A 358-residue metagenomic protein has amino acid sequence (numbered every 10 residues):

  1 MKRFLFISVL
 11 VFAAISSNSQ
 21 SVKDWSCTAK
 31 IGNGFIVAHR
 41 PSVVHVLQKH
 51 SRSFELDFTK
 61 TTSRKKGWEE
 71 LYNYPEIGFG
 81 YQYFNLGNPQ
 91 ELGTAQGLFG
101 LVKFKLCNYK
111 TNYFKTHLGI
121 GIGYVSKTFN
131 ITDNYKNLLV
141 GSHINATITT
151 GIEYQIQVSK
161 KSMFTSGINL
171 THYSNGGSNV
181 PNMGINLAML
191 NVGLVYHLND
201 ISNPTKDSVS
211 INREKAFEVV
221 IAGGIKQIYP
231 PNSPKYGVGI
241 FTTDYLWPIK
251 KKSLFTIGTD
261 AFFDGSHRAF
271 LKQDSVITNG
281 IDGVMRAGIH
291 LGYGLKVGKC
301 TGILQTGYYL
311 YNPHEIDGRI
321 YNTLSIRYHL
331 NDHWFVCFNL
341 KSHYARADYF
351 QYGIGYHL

Functional and structural regions predicted by a protein language model:
M1-T28, N112-F114, S162, A188 (+2 more regions): Bacterial Sec-dependent N-terminal signal peptides
W25, K30-V44, K65-L71, E91-L92 (+5 more regions): Outer-membrane beta-barrel translocator/channel fold
C27-I31, I77-F79, T116-I120, T150-I152 (+9 more regions): Membrane-embedded beta-strand positions of outer-membrane beta-barrel proteins
I31-V37, K60-T62, Y83-G87, I120-T128 (+8 more regions): Transmembrane beta-strands of outer-membrane beta-barrel pores
L47-K49, N85-A95, K110, N179-V180 (+5 more regions): Solvent-exposed loop/turn segments connecting transmembrane beta-strands in outer-membrane beta-barrel proteins
L56, N186-T205, A347-L358: Outer-membrane beta-barrel "beta-signal"
K65-W68, K110-F114, I156-F164, D200-N203 (+3 more regions): Repeated loop/turn-to-beta-strand initiation elements of outer-membrane beta-barrel proteins
N212-I228, N232-Q305: Detector for outer-membrane/organellar transmembrane beta-barrel domains, recognizing the amphipathic beta-strand
